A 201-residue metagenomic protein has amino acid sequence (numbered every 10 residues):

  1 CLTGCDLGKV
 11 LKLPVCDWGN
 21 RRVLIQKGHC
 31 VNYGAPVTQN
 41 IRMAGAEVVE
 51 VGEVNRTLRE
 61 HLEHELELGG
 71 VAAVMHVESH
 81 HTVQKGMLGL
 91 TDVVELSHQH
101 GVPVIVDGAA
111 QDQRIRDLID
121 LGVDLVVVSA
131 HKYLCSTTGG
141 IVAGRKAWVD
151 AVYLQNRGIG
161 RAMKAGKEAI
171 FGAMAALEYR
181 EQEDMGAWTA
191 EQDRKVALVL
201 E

Functional and structural regions predicted by a protein language model:
C1-M185, T189, L200-E201: Conserved PLP-enzyme active-site core in the AAT-like
D193: Anionic-ligand binding region
V196: Conserved glycine-rich beta-strand-loop-beta hairpin in the small C-terminal domain of fold type I
